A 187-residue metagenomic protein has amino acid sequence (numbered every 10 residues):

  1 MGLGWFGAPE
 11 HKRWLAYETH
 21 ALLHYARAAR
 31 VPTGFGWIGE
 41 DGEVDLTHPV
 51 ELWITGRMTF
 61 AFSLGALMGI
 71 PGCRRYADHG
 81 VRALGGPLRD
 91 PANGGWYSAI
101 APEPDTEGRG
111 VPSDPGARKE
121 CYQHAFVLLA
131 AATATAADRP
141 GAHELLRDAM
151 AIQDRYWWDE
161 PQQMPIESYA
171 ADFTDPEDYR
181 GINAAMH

Functional and structural regions predicted by a protein language model:
M1-H187: Glycan-recognition and catalytic cores of secretory/periplasmic carbohydrate-active enzymes
